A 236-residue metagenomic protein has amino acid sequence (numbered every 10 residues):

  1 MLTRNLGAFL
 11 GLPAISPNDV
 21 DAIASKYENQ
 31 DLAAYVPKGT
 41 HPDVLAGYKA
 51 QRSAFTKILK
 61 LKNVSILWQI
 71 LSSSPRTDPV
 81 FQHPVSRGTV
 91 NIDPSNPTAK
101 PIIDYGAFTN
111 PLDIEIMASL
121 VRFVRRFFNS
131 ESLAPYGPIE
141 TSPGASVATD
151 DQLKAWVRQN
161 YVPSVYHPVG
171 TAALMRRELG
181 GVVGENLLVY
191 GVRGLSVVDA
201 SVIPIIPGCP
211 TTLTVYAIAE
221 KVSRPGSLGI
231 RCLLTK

Functional and structural regions predicted by a protein language model:
M1-S74, E131, A145, Q152 (+3 more regions): Mid-to-C-terminal "cap/lid" subdomains and adjacent gly/pro-rich loops that border and regulate access to redox
A8-A14, I102-T109, Y136-V147: Charged, low-complexity surface segments at secondary-structure and domain boundaries
R76-S132, V157-K236: C-terminal structured subdomain/cap of oxidoreductase catalytic cores
P135-D150, S227-K236: Active-site-proximal substrate-binding core of FAD-dependent oxidoreductases
